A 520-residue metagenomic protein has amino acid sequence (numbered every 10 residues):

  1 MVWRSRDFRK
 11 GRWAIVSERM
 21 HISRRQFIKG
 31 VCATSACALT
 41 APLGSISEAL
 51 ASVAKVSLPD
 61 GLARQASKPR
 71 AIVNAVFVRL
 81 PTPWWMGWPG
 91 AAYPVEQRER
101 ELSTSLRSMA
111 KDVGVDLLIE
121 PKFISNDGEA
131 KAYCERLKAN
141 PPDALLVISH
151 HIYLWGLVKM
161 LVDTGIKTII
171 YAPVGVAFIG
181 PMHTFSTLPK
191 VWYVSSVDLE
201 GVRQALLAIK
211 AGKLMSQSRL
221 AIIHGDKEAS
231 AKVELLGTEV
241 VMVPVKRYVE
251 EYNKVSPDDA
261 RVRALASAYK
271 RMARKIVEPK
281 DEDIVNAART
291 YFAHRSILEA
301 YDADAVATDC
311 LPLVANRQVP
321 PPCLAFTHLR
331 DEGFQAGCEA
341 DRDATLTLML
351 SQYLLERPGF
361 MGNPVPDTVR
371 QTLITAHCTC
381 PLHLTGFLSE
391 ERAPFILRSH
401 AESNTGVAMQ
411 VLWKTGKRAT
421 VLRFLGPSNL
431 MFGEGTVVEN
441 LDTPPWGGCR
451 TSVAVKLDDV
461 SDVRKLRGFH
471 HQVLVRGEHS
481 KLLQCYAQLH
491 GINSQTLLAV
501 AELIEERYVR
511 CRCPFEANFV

Functional and structural regions predicted by a protein language model:
M1-S23: N-terminal secretory signal peptides
S17-Q26, C37-K55: N-terminal twin-arginine translocation
V31, A177-R357: Conserved, well-structured core segments that form the ligand-binding/active-site neighborhood of functional domains
V53-W155, K159-G175, I209-K210, M242-V245 (+3 more regions): Metallocofactor- and cofactor-centric catalytic cores in central/energy metabolism, strongly enriched
R79-T82, F123-G128, V147-L157, A172-G180 (+5 more regions): Gly/Ser/Thr-rich loops at beta-strand to alpha-helix junctions that form or flank small-molecule/cofactor-binding
A132, P321, I374-C378, C513: Short glycine/threonine-rich loop-to-helix capping motif typified by GTGT followed within a few residues by an Asp-Pro
F334-N440: C-terminal catalytic subdomain
T405-V520: Extended hydrophobic packing segments that form well-structured cores
